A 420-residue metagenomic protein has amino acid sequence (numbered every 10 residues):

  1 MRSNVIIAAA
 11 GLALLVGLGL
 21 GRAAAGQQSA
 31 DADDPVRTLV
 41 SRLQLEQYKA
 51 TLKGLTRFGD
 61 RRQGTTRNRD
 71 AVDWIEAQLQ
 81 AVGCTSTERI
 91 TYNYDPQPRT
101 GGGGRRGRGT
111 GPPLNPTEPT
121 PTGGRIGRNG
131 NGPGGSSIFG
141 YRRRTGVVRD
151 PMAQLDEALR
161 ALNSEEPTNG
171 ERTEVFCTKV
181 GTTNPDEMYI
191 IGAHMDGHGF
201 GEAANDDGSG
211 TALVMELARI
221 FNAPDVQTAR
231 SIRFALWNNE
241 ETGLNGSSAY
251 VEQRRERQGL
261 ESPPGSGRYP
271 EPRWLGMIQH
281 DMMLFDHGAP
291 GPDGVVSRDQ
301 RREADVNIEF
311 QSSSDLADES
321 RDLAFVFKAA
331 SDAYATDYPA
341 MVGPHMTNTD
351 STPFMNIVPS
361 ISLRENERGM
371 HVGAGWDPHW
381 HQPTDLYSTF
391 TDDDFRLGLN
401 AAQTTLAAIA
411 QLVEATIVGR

Functional and structural regions predicted by a protein language model:
A8-G19: Bacterial N-terminal signal peptides
A24-V72, E76-A77, V82-R89, K179-G181 (+4 more regions): N-terminal hydrophobic or amphipathic helices/low-complexity stretches enriched in small/hydrophobic/Pro/Gly
D34-R42, T56-R67, R160-E166, D196-G208 (+6 more regions): Second-shell loop/turn segments in exported
Y48-T56, T87-R89, E174-T178, M188-G192 (+8 more regions): Structural recognition of the beta-strand scaffold that forms the well-ordered cores of secreted hydrolase catalytic
A50, G54-T178: A non-catalytic alpha/beta surface segment that caps or lines the substrate-entry region of metallo-dependent hydrolase
V175-C177, I191-N245, T405: Alpha-helical metal-binding/catalytic segments enriched in His/Glu/Asp
W237-D350, N356-S360, E367: Metal-dependent peptidase/peptidase-like ectodomains
G369-R420: His/Asp/Glu-rich mid-to-C-terminal helical/loop segments that flank catalytic regions of hydrolases
